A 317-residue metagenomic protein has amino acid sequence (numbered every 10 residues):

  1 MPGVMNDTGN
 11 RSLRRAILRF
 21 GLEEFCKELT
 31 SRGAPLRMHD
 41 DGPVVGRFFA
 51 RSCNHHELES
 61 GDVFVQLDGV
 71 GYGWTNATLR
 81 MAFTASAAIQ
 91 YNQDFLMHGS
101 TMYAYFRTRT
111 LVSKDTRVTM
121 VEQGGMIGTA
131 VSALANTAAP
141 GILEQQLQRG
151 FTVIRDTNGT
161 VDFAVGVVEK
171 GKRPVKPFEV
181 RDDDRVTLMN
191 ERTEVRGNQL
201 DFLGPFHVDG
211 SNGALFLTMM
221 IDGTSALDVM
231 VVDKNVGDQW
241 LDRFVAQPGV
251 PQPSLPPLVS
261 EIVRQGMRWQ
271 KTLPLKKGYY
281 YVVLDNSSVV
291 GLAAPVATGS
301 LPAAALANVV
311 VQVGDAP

Functional and structural regions predicted by a protein language model:
M1-V180: Extracellular/lumenal and peripheral-membrane lipid-interaction modules
F83-A85, D222-L227, G299-L306: Short coil-to-beta strand junction motifs in C2/discoidin
K172-R196: Glycan-recognition and processing domains
E179, D183-V186, K277-P317: C-terminal edge strands of extracellular/lumenal beta-sandwich accessory domains
M189-T218, V231-N235: Non-catalytic, beta-strand-enriched accessory regions in extracellular/secretory proteins and membrane protein
E194-L200, T224-M267, L301, V311-G314: Surface-exposed beta-strand/loop patches in noncatalytic accessory domains and peripheral targeting/linker segments
H207-D209, P251-K276, S287-S288: Beta-sandwich interaction modules
V208-T218, G223-S225, K276-Y281: Extended extracellular/luminal ectodomain segments enriched in beta-structured repeat modules
